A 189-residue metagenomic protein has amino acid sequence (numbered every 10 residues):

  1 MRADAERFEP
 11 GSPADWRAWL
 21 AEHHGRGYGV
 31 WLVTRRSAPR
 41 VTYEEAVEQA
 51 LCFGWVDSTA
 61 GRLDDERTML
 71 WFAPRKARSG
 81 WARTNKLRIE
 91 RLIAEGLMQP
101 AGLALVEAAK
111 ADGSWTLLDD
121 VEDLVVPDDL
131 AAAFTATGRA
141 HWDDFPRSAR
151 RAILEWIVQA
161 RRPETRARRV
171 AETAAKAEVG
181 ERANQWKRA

Functional and structural regions predicted by a protein language model:
M1-A189: Charge-dense, helix-prone N-terminal extensions
